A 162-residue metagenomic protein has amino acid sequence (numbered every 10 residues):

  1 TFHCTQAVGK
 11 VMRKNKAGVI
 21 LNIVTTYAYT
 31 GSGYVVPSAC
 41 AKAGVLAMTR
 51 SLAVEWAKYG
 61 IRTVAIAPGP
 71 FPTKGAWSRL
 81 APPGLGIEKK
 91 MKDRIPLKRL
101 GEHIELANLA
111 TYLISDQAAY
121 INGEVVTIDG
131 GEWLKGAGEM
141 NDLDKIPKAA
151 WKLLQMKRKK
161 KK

Functional and structural regions predicted by a protein language model:
F2-T5, R62, R99-I128, W133-L134: C-terminal substrate-recognition "lid" of short-chain dehydrogenase/reductases
T5, A41, T49: Active-site helix of classical SDR
K10, V54-K58, A119: Alpha-helical segment proximal to the catalytic Tyr-Lys
T25: Residue(s) in the substrate-gating loop at a strand-loop-helix junction that position the organic substrate next
Y29, A67-S78: Short, flexible catalytic-loop segment of classical short-chain dehydrogenase/reductase
T30-V36, K58-Y59, K98, D116: Active-site loop immediately N-terminal to the catalytic Tyr-X3-Lys motif of short-chain dehydrogenase/reductase
G31-C40, S51, A76-R79: Active-site loop-to-helix junction immediately N-terminal to the catalytic Tyr of the SDR YXXXK motif in Rossmann-fold
T111, N122-K162: Short C-terminal tail/terminal secondary-structure segment of NAD(P)H-dependent dehydrogenase/reductase domains
